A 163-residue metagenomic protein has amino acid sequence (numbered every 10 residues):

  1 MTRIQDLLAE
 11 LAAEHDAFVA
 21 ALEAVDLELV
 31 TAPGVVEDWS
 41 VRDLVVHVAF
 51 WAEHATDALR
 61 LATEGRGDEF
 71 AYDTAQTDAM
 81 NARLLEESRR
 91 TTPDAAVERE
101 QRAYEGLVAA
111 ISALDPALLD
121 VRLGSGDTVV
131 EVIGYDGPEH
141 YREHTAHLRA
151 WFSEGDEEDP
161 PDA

Functional and structural regions predicted by a protein language model:
M1-E28, F50, H54-L61, E139: Alpha-helical bundle segments that constitute or directly flank the non-heme di-iron/ferroxidase center
T2-E10, V35, E64-F70, T91 (+1 more regions): Solvent-exposed interaction patches of small proteins and small membrane subunits
R3, V36, L85-T92, S125 (+1 more regions): Short amphipathic alpha-helical segments at helix-loop
Q5-A12, V45, A49, D94-V97 (+3 more regions): Short amphipathic alpha-helical segments with heptad-repeat character
E14-A17, A21-A24, A103-A110, H147: Solvent-exposed, charged/polar functional surfaces in cytosolic regulatory/catalytic domains
T31-A79, L118-A163: Short, contiguous alpha-helical
D78-L118: Acidic/histidine-rich alpha-helical segments that form the ligand environment of transition-metal centers
